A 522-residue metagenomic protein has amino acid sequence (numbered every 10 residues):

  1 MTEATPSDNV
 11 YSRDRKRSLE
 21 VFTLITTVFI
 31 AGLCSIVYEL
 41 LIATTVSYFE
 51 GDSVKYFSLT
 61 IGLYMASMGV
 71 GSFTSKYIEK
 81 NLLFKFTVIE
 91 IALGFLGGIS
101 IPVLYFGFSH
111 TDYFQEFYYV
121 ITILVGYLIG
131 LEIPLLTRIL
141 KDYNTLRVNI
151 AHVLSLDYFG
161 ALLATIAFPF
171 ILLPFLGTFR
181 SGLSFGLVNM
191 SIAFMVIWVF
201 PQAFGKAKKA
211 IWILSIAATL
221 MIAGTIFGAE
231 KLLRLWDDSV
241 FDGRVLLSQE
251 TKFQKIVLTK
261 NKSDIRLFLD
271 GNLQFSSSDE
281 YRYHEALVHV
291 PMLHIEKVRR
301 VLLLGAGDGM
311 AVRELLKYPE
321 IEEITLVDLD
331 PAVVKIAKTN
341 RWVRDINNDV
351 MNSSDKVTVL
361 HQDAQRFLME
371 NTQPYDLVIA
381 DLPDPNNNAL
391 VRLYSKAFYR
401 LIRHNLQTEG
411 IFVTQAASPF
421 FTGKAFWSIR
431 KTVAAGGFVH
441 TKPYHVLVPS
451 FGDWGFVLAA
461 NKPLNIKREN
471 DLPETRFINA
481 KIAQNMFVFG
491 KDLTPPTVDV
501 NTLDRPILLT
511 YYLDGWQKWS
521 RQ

Functional and structural regions predicted by a protein language model:
T2-S248, K252-N272, S276-P331, K335-I346 (+3 more regions): Alpha-helical transmembrane segments of multi-pass membrane proteins
K462-Q522: SAM/dcSAM-binding transferase cores
